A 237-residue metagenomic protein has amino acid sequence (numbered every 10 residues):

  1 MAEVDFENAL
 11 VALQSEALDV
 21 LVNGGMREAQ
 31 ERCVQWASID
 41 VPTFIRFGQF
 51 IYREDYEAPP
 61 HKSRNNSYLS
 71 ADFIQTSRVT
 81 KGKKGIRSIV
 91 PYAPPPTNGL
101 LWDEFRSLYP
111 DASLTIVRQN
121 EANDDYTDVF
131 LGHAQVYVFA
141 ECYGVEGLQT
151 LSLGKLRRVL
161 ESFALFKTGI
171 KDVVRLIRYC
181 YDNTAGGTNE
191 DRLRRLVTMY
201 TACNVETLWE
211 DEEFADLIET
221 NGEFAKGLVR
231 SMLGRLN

Functional and structural regions predicted by a protein language model:
M1-E16, V20, E31-C33, A37-S38 (+1 more regions): N-terminal BTB/POZ boundary and linker segment
A17-V22, R53-P60, V145-Q149, S162-T168: Short helix-interrupting loop/turn segments at helix-coil junctions
M26-R27: Membrane-interface helix-loop junctions in multi-pass transporters/channels
F47, N65, N120-V138, Y143-N237: Alpha-helical protein-protein interaction/assembly modules
